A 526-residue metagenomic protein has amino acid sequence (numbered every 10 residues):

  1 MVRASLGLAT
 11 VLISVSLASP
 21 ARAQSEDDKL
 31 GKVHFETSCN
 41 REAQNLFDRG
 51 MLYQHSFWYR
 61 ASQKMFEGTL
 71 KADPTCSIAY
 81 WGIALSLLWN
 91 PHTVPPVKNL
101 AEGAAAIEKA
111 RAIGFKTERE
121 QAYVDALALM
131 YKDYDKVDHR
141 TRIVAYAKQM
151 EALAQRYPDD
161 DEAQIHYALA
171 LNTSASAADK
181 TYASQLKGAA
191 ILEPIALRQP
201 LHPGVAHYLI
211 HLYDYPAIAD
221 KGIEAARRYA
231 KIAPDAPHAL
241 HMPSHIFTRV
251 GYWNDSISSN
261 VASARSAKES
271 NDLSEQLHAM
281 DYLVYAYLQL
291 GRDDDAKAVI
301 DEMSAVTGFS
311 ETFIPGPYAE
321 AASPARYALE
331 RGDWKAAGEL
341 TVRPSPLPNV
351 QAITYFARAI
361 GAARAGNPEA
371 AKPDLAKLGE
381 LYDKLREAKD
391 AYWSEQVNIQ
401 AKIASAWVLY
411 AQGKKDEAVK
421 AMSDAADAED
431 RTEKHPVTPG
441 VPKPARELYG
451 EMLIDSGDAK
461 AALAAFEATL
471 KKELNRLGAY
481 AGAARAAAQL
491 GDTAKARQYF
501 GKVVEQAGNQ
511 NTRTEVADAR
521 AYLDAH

Functional and structural regions predicted by a protein language model:
R41-R49, T75-L87, F115-K136, D159-A177 (+8 more regions): Amphipathic alpha-helical repeat scaffolds of TPR domains
Y53, L87, L129, L171 (+8 more regions): Residue at a conserved register position within TPR or TPR-like alpha-solenoid repeats
Y59-K64, I83-T117, D125-T141, S174-A183 (+3 more regions): Inter-helical turn/loop elements of alpha-helical hairpins
K71-A72, R156, A196-R198, R227-D235 (+7 more regions): Solenoid-like repeat scaffolds
S77, A84, L88, K98-F115 (+8 more regions): TPR/TPR-like (Sel1-like) alpha-helical repeat modules
